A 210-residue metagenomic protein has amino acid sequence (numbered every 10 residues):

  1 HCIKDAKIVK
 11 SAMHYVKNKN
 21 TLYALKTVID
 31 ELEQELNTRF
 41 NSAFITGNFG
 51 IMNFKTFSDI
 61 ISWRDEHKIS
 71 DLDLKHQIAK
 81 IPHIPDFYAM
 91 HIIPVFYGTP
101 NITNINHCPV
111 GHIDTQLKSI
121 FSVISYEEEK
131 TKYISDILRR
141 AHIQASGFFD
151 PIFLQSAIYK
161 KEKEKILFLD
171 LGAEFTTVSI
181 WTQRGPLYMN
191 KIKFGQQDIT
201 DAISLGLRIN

Functional and structural regions predicted by a protein language model:
H1, N48-F49, K161-E162, F168-T176 (+2 more regions): A short acidic Gly-Thr/Ser loop motif
C2-A43, G47-I166, L187: Nucleotide/phosphate-binding catalytic cleft detector across ATP-hydrolyzing and phosphate-transferring enzymes
F49, V123, T131-D136, W181-N210: Phosphate-binding glycine-rich/basic clefts of nucleotide- and phosphate-handling proteins, predominantly
K68-L72, S146, L171-F175, F194 (+1 more regions): Glycine-rich loops and low-complexity Gly/Arg-rich segments that provide flexible linkers or classic glycine-based
